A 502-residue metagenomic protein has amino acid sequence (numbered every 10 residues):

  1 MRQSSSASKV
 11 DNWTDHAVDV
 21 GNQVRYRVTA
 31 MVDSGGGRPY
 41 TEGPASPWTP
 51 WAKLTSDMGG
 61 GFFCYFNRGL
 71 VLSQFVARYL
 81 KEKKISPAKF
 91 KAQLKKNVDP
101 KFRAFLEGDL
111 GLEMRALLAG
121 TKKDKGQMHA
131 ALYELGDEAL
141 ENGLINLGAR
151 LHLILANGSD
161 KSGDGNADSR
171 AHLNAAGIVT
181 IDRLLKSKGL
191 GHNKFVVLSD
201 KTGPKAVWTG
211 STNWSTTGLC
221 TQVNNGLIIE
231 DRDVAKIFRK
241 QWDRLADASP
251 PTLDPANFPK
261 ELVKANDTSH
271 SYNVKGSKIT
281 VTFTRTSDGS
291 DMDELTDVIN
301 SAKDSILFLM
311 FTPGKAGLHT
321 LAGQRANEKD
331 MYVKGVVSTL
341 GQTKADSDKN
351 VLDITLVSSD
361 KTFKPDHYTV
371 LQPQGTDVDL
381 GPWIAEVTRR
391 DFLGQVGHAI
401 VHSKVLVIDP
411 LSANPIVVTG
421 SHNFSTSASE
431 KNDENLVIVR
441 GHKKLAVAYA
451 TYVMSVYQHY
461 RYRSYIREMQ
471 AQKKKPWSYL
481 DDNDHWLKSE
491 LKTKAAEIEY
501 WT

Functional and structural regions predicted by a protein language model:
M1-A104, G111, R115, A119-G126 (+3 more regions): PLD/PLD-like phosphodiesterase catalytic module centered on the HKD motif
L80, I85-P100, I237-L295: Aspartyl protease catalytic domain
F102-E107, H129-Y133, T280-S287, L393-Q395: Short, flexible loop segments at the rims of nucleotide/cofactor-binding pockets, characterized by
E107-L117, D288-T296: Structured alpha-helical segments in the cores of large, soluble enzyme domains
G126-M128, I306: Generic beta-sheet signal
A131, I154, L309: Conserved beta-strand segments of the P-loop GTPase G domain that flank and frequently precede/overlap
Y133-D137, T312-K315: Gly/Ser/Thr-rich loops at beta-strand to alpha-helix junctions that form or flank small-molecule/cofactor-binding
A265-G335, T339-Q342: Beta-propeller domains
